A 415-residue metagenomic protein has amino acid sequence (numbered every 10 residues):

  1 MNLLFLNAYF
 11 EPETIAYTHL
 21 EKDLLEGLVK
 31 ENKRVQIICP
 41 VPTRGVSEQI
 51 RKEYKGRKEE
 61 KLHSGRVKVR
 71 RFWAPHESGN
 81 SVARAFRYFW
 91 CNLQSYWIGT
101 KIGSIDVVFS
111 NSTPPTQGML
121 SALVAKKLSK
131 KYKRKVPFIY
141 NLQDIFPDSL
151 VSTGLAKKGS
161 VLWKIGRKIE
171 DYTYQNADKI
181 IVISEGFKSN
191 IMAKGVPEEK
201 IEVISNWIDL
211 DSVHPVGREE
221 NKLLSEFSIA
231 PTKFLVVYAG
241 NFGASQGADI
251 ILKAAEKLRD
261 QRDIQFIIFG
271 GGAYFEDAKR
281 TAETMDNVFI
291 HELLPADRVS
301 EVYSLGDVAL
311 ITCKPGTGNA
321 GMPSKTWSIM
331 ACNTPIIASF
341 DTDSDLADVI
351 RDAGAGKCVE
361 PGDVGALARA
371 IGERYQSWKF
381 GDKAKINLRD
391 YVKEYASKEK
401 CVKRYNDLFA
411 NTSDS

Functional and structural regions predicted by a protein language model:
M1-K58, L258-D260, E399: N-terminal subdomain of nucleotide-sugar transferases
L4, A230-Q246, L252-A255, I267: Conserved donor-binding/catalytic core segment of Leloir-type glycosyltransferases
V41, G186, W207: Carbohydrate-associated surface elements
E53-E59, H214-I229, F380: A short helix/loop element that forms part of the nucleotide-sugar donor recognition site in Leloir-type
Y96, T116-M119, L123-K127, S160-V182: Membrane-proximal helix-turn-helix segments that form the acceptor-binding/catalytic region of lipid-linked
Q246, L293-V302, A309-M330, P335-D348: Nucleotide-sugar-dependent
D263, I267-G270, F275-S300: Nucleotide-activated donor-binding/catalytic signature segment of Leloir-type glycosyltransferases, i.e., the conserved
G362, A366, Q376-A410: A charged, aromatic-enriched C-terminal amphipathic alpha-helix characteristic of glycosyltransferases across folds
